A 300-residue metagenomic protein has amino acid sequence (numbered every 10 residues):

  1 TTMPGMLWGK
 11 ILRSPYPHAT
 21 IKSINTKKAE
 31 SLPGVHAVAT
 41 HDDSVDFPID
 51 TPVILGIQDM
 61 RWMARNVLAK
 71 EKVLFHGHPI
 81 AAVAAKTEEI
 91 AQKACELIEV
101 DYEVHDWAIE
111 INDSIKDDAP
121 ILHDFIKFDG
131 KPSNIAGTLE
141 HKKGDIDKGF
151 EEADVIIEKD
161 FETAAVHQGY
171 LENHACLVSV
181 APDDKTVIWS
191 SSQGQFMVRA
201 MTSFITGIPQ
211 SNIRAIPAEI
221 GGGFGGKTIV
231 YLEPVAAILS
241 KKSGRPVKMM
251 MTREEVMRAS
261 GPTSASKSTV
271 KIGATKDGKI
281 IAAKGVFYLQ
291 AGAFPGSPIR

Functional and structural regions predicted by a protein language model:
T1-P132, I156-K159, S297: Flexible, low-hydrophobicity surface segments
I11-H41, A81-Y102, A175-S243, L289 (+1 more regions): Alpha-helical support elements that line or immediately flank enzyme active sites and cofactor-binding pockets
S23, V67, Y170-H174, S266: Residues that act as N-cap/strand-start positions at coil-to-secondary-structure junctions
A37-H41, F75, I157-K159, I188-S190 (+3 more regions): General beta-strand structural signal in soluble alpha/beta enzymes
S44-P48, G221, V256-M257: Short gly/pro/ser/thr-enriched loop/turn and capping motifs at secondary-structure boundaries
V53, P120-T206: Helix-loop-helix junctions that connect adjacent transmembrane helices in secondary transporters/permeases, recognized
I57-A91, F224-K276: Glycine-rich and small/hydrophobic secondary-structure elements
I90-K116, A136-E140, K148, K159 (+3 more regions): Gly/Pro-rich active-site capping loops and adjacent beta-alpha segments that organize cofactor/substrate pockets
